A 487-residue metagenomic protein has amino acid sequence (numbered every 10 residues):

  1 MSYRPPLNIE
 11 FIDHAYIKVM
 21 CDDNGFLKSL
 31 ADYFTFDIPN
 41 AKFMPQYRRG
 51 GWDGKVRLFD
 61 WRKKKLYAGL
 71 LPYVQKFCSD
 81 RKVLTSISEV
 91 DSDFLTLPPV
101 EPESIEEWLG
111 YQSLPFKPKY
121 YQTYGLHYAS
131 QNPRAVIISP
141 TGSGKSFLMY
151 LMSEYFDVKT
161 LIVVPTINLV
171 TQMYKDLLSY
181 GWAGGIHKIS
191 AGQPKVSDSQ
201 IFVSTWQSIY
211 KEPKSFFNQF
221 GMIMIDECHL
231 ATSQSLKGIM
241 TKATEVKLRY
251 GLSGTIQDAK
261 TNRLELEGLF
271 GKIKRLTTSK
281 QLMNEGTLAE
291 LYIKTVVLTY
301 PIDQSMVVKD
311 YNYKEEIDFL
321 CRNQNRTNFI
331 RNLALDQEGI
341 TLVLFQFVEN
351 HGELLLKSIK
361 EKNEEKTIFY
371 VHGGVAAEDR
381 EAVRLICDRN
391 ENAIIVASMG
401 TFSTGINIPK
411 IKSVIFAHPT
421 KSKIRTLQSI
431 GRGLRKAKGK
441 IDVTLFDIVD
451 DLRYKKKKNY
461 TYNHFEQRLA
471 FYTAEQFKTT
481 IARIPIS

Functional and structural regions predicted by a protein language model:
K55-L58, S92-I138: Conserved pre-motif I regulatory segment
Q131-S153: Walker A/P-loop
V158-K211, I368: Conserved nucleic-acid-binding Ia/Ib motif block in the N-terminal RecA-like helicase ATPase lobe
T171, G185-D198, L342, E353-L354 (+1 more regions): Conserved helicase ATPase core of P-loop NTP-dependent helicases/translocases
A191-M222, S233-G238, T401: Conserved helix/coil segment N-terminal to the catalytic DExD/H
H229-K294, Y472: Post-DEXD/H (motif II) to motif III coupling segment of the RecA-like Helicase ATP-binding lobe
V308-Q346, N350-E361: Conserved interdomain hinge at the start of the Helicase C-terminal
H372-A474: Conserved RecA-like P-loop NTPase helicase motor core
